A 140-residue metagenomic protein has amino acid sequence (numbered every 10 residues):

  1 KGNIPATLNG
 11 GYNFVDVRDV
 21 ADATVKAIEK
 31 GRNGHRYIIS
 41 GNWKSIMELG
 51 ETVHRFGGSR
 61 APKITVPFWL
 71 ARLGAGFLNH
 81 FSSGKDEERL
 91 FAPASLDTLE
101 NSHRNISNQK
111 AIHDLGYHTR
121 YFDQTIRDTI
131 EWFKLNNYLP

Functional and structural regions predicted by a protein language model:
K1-V15: A conserved pocket-lining segment of Rossmann-fold NAD(P)-dependent short-chain dehydrogenase/reductase
N9-G11, E88-A92: Short coil/turn segments at secondary-structure boundaries
N13, I64, R104: Residues that recognize and position ribonucleotide moieties
V15-R18, G41-K44, R120: Residue-level signal for the nucleotide or nucleotide-sugar donor/cofactor binding architecture
A23-L90, N108, Q124-F133, Y138-P140: Mid/C-terminal beta-alpha module of Rossmann-like enzyme folds, strongest in SDR-family dehydrogenases/epimerases
I46, A94-S107: Active-site loop of classical SDR/Rossmann-like NAD(P)-dependent oxidoreductases, centered on the catalytic Tyr-X3-Lys
D114-Y117: Aromatic-glycine-rich donor-binding/catalytic loop that engages nucleotide-sugar donors across glycosyltransferases
